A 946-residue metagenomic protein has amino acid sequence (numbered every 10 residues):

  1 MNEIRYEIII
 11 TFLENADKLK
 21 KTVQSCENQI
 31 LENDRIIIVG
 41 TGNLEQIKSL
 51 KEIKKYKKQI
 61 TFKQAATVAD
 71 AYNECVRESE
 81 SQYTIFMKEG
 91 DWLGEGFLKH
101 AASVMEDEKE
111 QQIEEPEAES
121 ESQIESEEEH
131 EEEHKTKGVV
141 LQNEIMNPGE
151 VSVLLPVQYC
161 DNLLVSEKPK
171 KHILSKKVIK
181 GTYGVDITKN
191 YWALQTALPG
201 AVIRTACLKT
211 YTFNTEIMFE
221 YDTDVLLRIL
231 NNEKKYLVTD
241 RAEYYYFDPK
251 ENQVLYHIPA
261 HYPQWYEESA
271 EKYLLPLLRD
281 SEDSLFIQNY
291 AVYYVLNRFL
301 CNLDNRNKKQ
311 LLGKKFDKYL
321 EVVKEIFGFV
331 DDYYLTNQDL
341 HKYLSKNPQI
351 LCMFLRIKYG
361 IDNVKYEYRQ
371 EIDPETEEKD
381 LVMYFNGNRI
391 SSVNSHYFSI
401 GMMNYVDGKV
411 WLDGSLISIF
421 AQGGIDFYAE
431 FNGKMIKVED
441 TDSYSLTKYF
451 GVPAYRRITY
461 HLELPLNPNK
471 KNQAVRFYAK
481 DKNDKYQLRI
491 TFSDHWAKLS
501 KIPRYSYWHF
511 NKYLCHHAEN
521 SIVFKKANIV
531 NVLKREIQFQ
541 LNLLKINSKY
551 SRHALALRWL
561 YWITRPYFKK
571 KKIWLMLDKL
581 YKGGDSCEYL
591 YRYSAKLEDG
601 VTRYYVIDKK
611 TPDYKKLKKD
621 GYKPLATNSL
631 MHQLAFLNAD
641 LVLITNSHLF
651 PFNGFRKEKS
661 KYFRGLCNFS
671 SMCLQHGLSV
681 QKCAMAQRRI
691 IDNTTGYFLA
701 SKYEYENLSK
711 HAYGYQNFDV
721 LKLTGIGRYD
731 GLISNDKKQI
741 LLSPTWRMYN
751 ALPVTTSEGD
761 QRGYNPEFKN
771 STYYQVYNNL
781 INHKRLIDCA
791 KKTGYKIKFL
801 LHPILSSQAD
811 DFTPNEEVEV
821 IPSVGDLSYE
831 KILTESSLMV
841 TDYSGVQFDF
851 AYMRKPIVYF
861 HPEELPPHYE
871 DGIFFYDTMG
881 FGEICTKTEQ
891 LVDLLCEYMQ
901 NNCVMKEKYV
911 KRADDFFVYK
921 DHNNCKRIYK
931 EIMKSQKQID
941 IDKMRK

Functional and structural regions predicted by a protein language model:
M1-S25: N-proximal low-complexity "stem/linker" segments adjacent to membrane-targeting elements
Q24-N33: Short, acidic, metal-binding catalytic loop of nucleotide-sugar glycosyltransferases
T84: Short aromatic/hydrophobic "clamp" motif used to bind/position activated sugar donors
W92, G96-E117, E132-I173: Conserved donor NDP-sugar-binding/catalytic core segment of glycosyltransferases
Y183-Y273: Conserved nucleotide-sugar donor-binding catalytic segment
L446-K448, Y455, W562-T564, K571-G731: Active-site and donor-binding regions of nucleotide-sugar-utilizing enzymes
G584-Y591, A595, G727-D811, C885: Conserved catalytic-core segment of nucleotide-activated headgroup transferases in glycan assembly
N717, D811-E816, G845-F917: Catalytic binding pocket for nucleotide-activated donors in carbohydrate/polymer assembly enzymes
